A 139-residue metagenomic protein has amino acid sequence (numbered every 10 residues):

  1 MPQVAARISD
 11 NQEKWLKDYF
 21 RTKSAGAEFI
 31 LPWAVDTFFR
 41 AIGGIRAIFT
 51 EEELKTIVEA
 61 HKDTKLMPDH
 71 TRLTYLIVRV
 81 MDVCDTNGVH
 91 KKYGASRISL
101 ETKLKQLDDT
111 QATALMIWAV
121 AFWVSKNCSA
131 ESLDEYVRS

Functional and structural regions predicted by a protein language model:
P2-W33, T102: Surface-exposed, Lys/Arg-rich phosphate-binding patches that contact polyanionic backbones
E28, R40-S139: Charged, low-complexity intrinsically disordered terminal regions and linker tails
